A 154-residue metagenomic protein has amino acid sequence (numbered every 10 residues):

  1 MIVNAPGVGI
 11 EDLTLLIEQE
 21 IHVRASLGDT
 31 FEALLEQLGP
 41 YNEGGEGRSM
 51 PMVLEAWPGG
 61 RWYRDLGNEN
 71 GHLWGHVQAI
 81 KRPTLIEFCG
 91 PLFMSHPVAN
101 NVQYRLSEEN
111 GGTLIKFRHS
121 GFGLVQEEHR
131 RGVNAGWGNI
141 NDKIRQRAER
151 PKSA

Functional and structural regions predicted by a protein language model:
M1-E18: Short acidic N-proximal helix/loop "leader" segments that mark the beginning of a domain or an inter-domain linker
M1-V3, G121-A154: A conserved amphipathic terminal alpha-helix motif
E18, A25, E36-L73, P83-L85 (+1 more regions): Short beta-edge strand/loop motif at the mouth of beta-sheet-based domains
Q19-I21, W74-A79, N100-E108: Hydrophobic/aromatic beta-strand elements that line small-molecule binding cavities or substrate pockets in beta-rich
E69, M94-V98, I140: Short glycine/serine/proline-enriched coil/turn segments at secondary-structure junctions
L85-Y104: Mid-chain, well-packed structural core segment of small domains
L92-S95, R118-L124: Short, solvent-exposed aromatic-acidic interface loops
